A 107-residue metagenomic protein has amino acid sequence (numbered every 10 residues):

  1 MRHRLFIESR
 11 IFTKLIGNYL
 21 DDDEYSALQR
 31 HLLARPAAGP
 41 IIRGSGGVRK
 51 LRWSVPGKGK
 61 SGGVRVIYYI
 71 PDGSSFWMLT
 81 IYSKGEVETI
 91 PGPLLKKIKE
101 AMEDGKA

Functional and structural regions predicted by a protein language model:
M1-D23: Arg/Lys-rich, positively charged N-terminal/basic patches that mediate binding to nucleic acids
L5, T13, K50-R52, A107: Localized chelating/binding microdomains that coordinate divalent metal ions or stabilize phosphate-bearing
E8, L28, S45-R49: A generic structural signal for short beta-strands and their flanking turns/coil linkers
I11, L20-P40: Compact soluble domain cores
D22-Y25, S61, G92: Amphipathic alpha-helical transducer elements in NTP-driven molecular machines
I41-I81: Basic/aromatic recognition patch in beta-strand/loop cores that engages polyanionic ligands
Y69-A107: Enriched for short, Lys/Arg-rich terminal
